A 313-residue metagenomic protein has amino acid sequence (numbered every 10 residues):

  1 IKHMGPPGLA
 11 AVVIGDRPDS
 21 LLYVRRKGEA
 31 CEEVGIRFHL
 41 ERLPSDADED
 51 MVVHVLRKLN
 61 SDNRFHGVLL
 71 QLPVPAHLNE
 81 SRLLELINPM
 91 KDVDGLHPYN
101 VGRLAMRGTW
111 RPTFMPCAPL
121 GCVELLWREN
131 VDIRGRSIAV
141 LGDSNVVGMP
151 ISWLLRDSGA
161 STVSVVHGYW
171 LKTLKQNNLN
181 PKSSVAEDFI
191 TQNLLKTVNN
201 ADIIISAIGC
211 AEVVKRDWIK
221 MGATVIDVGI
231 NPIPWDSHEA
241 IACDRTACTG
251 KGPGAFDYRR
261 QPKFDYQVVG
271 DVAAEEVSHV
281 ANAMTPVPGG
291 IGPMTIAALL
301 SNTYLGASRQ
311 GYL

Functional and structural regions predicted by a protein language model:
I1-G5, L126, D236-L313: Adenosine-phosphate binding glycine-rich loop
K2, L69-I138, L195, E212: Anion-binding alpha/beta catalytic cores of soluble intermediary-metabolism enzymes, centered on
H3, L21, D46-E49, V53 (+8 more regions): Electropositive phosphate-/nucleotide-binding environments in soluble metabolic enzymes
G5-D16: Short beta-strand segments enriched in small/hydrophobic residues
L9, C31-D46, S161-G168: Short beta-strand elements in bilobed, periplasmic/extracellular small-molecule ligand-binding domains
I14-E29, P112-W218, G222-V228, I233-Q267 (+1 more regions): Glycine-rich phosphate/diphosphate-binding loop of Rossmann-like nucleotide-binding domains
M51-N63: Short, well-structured alpha-helical segments in soluble
S61-H66, N199-I203: Short acidic/histidine-rich motifs immediately flanking catalytic phosphotransfer sites in two-component signaling
